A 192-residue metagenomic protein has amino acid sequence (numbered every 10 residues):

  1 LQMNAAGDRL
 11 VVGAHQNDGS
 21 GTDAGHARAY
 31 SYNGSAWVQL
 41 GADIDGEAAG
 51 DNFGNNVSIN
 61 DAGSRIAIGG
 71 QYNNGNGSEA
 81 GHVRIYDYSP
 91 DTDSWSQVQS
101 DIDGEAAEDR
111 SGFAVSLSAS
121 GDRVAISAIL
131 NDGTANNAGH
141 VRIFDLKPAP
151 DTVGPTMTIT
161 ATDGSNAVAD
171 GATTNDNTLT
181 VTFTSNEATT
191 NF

Functional and structural regions predicted by a protein language model:
L1-A149: Conserved beta-strand/short-helix segments that make up beta-rich extracellular adhesion/recognition modules
I44, I102, P155, I159 (+1 more regions): Extracellular/surface recognition and adhesion modules
T152-A172: Short, solvent-exposed loop/edge segments of extracellular or virion-exposed proteins
N177-V181: Structural beta-strand segments of beta-rich domains
S185-N191: Short proline/glycine-enriched turn/loop motifs at strand-loop junctions of beta-rich domains
